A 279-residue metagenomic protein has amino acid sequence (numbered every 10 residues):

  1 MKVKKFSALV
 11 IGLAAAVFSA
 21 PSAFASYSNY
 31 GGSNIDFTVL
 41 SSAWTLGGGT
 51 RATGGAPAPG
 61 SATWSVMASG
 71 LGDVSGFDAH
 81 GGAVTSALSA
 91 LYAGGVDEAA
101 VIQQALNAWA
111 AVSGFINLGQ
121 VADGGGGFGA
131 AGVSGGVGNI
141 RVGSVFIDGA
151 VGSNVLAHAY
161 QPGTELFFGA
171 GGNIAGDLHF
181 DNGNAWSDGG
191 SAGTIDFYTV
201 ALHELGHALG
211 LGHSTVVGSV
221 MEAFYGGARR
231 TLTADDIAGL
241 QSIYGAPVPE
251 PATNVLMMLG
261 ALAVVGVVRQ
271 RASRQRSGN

Functional and structural regions predicted by a protein language model:
K2-V10: Bacterial N-terminal signal peptides that target proteins for export
S7, A23, V267-V268: Alpha-helical hydrophobic membrane-insertion segments
S7, L256, S273-R274: Compositionally biased, intrinsically disordered low-complexity regions
V10-F18: Bacterial N-terminal signal peptides
G12, S242-I243, G260: Residues within well-ordered alpha-helical secondary structure of globular protein domains
P21-E250: Zinc-dependent metalloendopeptidases
E250-R269: A short, hydrophobic C-terminal helix/tail in secreted or cell-surface proteins
V265-N279: C-terminal membrane-anchoring or membrane-association module
